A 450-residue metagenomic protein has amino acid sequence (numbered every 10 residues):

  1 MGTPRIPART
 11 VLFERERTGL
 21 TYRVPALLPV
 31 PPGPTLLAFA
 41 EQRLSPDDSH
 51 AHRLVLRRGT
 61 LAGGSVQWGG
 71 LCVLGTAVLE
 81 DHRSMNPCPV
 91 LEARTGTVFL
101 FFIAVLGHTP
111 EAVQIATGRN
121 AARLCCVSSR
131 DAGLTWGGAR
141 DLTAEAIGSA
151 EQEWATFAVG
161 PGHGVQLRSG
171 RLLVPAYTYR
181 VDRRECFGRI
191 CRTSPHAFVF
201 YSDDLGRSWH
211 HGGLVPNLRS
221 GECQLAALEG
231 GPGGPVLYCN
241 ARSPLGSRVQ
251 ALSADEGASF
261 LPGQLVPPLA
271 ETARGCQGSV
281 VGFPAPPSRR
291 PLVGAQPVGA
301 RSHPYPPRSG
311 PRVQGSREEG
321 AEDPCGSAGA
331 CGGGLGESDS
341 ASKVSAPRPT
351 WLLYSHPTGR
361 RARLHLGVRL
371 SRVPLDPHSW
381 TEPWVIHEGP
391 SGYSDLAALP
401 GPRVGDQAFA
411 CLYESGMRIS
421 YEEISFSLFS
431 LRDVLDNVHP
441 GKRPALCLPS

Functional and structural regions predicted by a protein language model:
M1-S450: Asp-box/BNR beta-propeller blade signature and adjacent active/binding-site loops in extracellular glycan-interacting
